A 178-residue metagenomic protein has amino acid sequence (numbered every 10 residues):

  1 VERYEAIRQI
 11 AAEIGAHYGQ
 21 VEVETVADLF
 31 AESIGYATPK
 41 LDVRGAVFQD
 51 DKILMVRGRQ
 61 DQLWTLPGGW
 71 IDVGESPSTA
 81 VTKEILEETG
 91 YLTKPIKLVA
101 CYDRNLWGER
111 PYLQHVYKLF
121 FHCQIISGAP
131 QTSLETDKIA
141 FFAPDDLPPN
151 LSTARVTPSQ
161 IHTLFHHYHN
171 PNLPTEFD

Functional and structural regions predicted by a protein language model:
E2-R44: Acidic, metal-coordinating catalytic segment for phosphate/diphosphate chemistry, firing primarily on the Nudix
R3-Q9, A16, M55-V56, T79-E84 (+1 more regions): A broad, low-specificity signal for short, low-complexity segments enriched in glycine/proline and polar/charged
A16-S33, L63-W64, K97-P111: Charged, low-complexity, helix/coiled-coil-prone segments
V23-T25, E75-S76, H169-P171: Juxtamembrane/interface motifs at transmembrane-helix termini
A27-L66, T93, K97: N-terminal strand-loop-strand
I71-P95, Y102-Q160, E176-F177: Unchanged
L164-D178: Acidic/histidine-enriched, glycine/proline-rich intrinsically disordered or flexible terminal extensions
